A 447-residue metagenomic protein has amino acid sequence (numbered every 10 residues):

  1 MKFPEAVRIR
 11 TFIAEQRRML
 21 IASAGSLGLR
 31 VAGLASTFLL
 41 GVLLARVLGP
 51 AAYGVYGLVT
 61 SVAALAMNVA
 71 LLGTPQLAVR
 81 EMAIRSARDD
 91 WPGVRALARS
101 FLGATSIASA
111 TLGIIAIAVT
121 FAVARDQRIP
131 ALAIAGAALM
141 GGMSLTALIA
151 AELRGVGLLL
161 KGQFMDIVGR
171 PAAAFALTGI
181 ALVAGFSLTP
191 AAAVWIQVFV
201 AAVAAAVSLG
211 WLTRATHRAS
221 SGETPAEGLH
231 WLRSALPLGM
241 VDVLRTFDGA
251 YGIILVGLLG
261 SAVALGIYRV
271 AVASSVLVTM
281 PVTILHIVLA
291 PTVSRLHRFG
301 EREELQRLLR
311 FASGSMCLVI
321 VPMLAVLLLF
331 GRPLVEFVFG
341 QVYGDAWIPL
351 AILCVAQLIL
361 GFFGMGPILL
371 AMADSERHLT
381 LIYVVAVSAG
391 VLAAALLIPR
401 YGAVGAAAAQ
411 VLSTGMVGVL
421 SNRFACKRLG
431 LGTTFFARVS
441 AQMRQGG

Functional and structural regions predicted by a protein language model:
M1-S36, P92, T224-V241, T434-G447: N-terminal membrane topogenesis motif
F3, E15-P75, I117, L139 (+5 more regions): Signature of the first transmembrane helix
E15, T120-G136, A262, R302 (+2 more regions): Interfacial segments at transmembrane-helix termini and the short loops linking adjacent helices
I21-F38, D166-R170, A174, A193-T213 (+4 more regions): Transmembrane helical elements of multi-pass membrane transporters/channels
A22-L34, V59, L71-T120, A131 (+1 more regions): Membrane-water interface segments that mark the loop-to-transmembrane alpha-helix transition
L71-R88, G155, A271, S275-G300 (+2 more regions): Helix-loop junctions and terminal segments of transmembrane helices in multi-pass membrane transport/translocation
I134, F164-T216, V385-A389, A403-K427: Hydrophobic alpha-helical transmembrane segments
G142-V168, C354-I382: Membrane-interface junctions at transmembrane-helix termini in multi-pass inner-membrane proteins
